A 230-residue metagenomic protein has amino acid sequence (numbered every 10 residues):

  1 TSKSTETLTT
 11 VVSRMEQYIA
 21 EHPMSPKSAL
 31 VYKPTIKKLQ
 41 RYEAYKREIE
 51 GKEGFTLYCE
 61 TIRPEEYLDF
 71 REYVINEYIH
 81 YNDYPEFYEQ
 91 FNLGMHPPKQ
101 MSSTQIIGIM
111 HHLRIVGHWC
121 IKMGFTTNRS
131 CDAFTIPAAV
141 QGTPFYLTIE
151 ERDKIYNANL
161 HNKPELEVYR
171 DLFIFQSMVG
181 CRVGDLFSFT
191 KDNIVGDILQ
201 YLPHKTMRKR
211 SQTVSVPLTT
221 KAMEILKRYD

Functional and structural regions predicted by a protein language model:
T1-S2, A133: Short, structured interface segments
S2-W119: Short, Lys/Arg-enriched alpha-helical recognition elements, typified by the DNA-recognition helix
S28, R63-E66, E150-R152, K221-I225: Single-residue recognition of alpha-helix capping/boundary positions
Y32, F70, K154-N157, L226: A structural signal for short hydrophobic/aromatic patches embedded in well-ordered alpha helices
T61, Y146, S215-P217: Short aromatic/basic micro-patch
D83-Y84, L93-H111, K122-V183, F187: Basic, Lys/Arg- and aromatic-enriched nucleic-acid-binding interface segment
T135, A139, V179, S188-R228: Conserved tyrosine-mediated DNA breakage-rejoining catalytic core shared by Y-recombinases
